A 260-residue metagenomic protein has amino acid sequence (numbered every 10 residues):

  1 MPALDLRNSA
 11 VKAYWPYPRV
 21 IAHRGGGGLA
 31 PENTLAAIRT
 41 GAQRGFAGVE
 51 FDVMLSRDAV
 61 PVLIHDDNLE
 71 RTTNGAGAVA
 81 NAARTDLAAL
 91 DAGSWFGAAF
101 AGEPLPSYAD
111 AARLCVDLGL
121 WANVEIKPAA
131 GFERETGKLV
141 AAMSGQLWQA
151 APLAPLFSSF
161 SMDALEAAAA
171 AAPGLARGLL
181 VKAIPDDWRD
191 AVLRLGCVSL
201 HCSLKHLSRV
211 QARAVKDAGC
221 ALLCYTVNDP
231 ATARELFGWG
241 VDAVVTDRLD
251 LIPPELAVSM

Functional and structural regions predicted by a protein language model:
M1-M260: Phosphate-group recognition and catalysis centered on beta-loop-alpha active-site segments
